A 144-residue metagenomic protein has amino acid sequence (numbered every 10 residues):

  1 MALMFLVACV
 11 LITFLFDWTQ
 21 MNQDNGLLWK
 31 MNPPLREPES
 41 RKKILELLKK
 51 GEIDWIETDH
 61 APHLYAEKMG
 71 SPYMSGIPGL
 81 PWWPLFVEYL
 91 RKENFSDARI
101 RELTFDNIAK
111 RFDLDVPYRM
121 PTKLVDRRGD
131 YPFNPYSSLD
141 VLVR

Functional and structural regions predicted by a protein language model:
M1, F5-C9, D59, V87 (+2 more regions): Generic low-polarity alpha-helical segments
M1-I56, D97: Histidine/acidic residue-rich metal-binding segments in metalloenzymes
D24, M31-P34, P38, L80 (+3 more regions): Surface-exposed loop/turn and secondary-structure junction residues enriched for glycine/proline
N25-L28, L47-T122: His/Asp/Glu-enriched, well-ordered alpha-helical/loop segment that forms or immediately abuts the divalent-metal
D113-R144: C-terminal regulatory/interaction regions
